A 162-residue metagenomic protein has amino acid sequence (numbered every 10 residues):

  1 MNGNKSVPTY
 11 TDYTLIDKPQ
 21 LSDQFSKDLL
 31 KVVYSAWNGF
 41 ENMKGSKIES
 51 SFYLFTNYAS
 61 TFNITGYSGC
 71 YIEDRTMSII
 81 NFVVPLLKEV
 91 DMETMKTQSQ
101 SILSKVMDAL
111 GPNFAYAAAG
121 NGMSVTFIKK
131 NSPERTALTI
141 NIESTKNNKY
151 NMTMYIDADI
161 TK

Functional and structural regions predicted by a protein language model:
M1-N2, V106: Mature, folded catalytic cores of secreted/periplasmic enzymes
N2-S78: N-terminal leader/targeting segments
G3-Y13, T76-N81, N141-I160: Short N-terminal signal/transit or membrane-insertion segments and the immediately adjacent low-complexity/disordered
Q24-K27, K31, S35-N38, N42 (+6 more regions): Polar/charged alpha-helical tracts
N57, V84-P85, V125-K130: Short beta-strand segments that buttress and anchor functional surface loops
I64-S124: Long, charged/polar, surface-exposed segments that mediate recognition or autoinhibition
I102-K162: A charged, solvent-exposed segment within the mature domains of Sec-exported extracytoplasmic proteins
